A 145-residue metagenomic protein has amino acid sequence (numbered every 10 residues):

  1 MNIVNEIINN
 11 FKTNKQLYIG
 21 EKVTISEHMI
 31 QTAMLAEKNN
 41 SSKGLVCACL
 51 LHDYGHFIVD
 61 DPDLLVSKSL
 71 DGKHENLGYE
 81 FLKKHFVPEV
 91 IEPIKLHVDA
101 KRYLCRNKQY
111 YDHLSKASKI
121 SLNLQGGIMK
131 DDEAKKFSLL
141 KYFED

Functional and structural regions predicted by a protein language model:
M1-K15, I19-V23, K119, A134-F137 (+1 more regions): Secreted/extracellular ectodomain signature
M1-N14, M29-G44: Long, contiguous secondary-structure blocks with strong helical propensity
I8-I30, G55-V59, L65: Active-site flanking loop/helix segments enriched in acidic
L35-D145: Divalent metal-dependent catalytic cores for phosphoryl transfer on phosphate-bearing substrates
